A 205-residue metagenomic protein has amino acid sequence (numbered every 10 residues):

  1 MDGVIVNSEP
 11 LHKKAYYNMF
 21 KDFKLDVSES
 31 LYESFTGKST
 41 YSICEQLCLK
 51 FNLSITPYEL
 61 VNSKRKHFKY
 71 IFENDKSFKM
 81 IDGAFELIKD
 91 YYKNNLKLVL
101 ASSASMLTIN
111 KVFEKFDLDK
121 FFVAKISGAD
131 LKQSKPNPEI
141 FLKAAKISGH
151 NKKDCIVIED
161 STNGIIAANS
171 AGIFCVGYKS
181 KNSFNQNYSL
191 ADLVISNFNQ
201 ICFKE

Functional and structural regions predicted by a protein language model:
M1-E33: Active-site neighborhood of HAD-like aspartate-dependent phosphohydrolases
I5, M80, L98-A101, Q133 (+1 more regions): Conserved SAM-binding loop
L11, F35-S39, K79-G83, A104 (+2 more regions): Short beta->alpha linker loops
A15, I43, G83, T108-K111 (+1 more regions): Phosphate- and divalent-cation-binding pockets in alpha/beta enzyme and binding domains that engage nucleotide-derived
K21, Y92, N169: Anion (oxyanion) recognition and catalysis
G37-I71, D90: A metal-dependent, Asp-based hydrolase signature
Y70-L100, M106, N110: Short, acidic loop-to-helix structural element flanking the phosphoryl-transfer center in phosphate-processing enzymes
K89, S105-E205: Asp-based, Mg2+/Mn2+-dependent phosphohydrolase catalytic module
